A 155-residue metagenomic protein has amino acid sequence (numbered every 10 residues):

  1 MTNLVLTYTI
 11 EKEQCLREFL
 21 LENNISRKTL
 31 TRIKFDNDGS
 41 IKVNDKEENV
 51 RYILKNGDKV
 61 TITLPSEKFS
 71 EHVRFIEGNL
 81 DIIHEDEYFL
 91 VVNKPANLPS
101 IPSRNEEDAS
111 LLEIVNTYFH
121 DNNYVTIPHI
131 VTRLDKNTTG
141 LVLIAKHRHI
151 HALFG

Functional and structural regions predicted by a protein language model:
M1-G155: RNA pseudouridine synthases
